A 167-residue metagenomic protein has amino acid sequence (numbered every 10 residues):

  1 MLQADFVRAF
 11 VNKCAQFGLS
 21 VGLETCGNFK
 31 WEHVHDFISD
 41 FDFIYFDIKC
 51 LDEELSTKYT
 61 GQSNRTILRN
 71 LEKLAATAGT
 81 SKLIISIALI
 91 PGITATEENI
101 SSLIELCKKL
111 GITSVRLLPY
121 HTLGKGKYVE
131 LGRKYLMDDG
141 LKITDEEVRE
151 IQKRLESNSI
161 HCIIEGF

Functional and structural regions predicted by a protein language model:
M1-L123: Conserved AdoMet/S-adenosylmethionine-binding subsite of the radical SAM
L89-F167: Auxiliary Fe-S-binding modules of radical SAM enzymes
